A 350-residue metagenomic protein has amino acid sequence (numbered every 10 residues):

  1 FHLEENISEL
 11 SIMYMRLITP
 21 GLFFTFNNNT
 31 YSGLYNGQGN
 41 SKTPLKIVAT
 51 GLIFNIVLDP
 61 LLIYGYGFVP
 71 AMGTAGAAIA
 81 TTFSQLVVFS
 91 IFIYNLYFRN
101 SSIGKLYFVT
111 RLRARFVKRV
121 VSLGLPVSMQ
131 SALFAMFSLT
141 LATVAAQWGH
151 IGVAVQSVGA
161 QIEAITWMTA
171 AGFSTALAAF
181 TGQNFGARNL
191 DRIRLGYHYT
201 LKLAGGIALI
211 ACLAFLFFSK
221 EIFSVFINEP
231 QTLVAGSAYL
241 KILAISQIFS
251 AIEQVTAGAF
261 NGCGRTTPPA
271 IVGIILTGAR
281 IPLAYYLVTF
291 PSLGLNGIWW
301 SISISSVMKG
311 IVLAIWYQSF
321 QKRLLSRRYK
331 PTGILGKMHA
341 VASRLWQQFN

Functional and structural regions predicted by a protein language model:
F1-E5, I63-M72, A132-I165, Q183-N184 (+3 more regions): Helix-terminus/linker motif at the lipid-water interface of multi-pass membrane proteins
F1-G21, V69-L125, T181-S246, V288-N350: Short alpha-helical transmembrane segments in multi-pass integral membrane proteins
L17, N28, G51, S84-V88 (+4 more regions): Transmembrane helical elements of multi-pass membrane transporters/channels
L17-N36, P44-L52, A77-S90, S174 (+3 more regions): Short runs within selected transmembrane alpha-helices of multi-pass transporters and secretion channels
T25-P44, F137, A142, V155-F218 (+1 more regions): Small-residue-rich hydrophobic transmembrane alpha-helices
G33, D59, I63, F92-L96 (+8 more regions): Structural signal for membrane-spanning alpha-helices in multi-pass inner-membrane proteins, emphasizing helix cores
S41-T43, Y66, T266-T267, G278 (+3 more regions): N-terminal membrane-sensor/transducer module of prokaryotic signaling receptors
